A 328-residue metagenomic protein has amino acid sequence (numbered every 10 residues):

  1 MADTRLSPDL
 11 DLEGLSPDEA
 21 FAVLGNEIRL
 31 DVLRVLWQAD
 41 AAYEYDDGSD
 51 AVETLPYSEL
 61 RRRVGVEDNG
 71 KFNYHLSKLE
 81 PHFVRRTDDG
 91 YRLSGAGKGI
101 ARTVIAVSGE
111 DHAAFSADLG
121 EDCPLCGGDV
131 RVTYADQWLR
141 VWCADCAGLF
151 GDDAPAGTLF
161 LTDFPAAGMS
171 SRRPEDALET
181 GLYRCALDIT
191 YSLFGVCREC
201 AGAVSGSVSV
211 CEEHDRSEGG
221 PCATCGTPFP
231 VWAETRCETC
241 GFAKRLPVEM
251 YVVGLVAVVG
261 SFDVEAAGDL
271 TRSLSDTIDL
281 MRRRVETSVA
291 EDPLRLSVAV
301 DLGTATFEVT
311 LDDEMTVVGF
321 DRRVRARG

Functional and structural regions predicted by a protein language model:
R5-A39, Y43: Short alpha-helical segments that sit at the start of domains
V32, A42-V64: Short acidic, hydrophobic short linear motifs in intrinsically disordered regions
E80-D89: A short, conserved structural fragment
G90-V107: Basic, amphipathic "hinge/linker" alpha-helix immediately C-terminal to the N-terminal HTH DNA-binding motif
G109-G120, V132-Q137, T180-F194, S209 (+2 more regions): Short, flexible, mixed-charge glycine/proline-rich loop motifs that serve as phosphate/nucleic-acid-contacting
C123-G127, R140-C146, C197-C200, C222 (+1 more regions): Short cysteine-rich clusters marking metal-coordination/redox-active sites
V130-T133, D152-D153, G206-S207, L246-P247: Short, non-ligating residues that shape and space the ligands of small metal-coordination modules and catalytic
A147-L178, P228-A257: Short metal-binding segments enriched for Cys and/or His
